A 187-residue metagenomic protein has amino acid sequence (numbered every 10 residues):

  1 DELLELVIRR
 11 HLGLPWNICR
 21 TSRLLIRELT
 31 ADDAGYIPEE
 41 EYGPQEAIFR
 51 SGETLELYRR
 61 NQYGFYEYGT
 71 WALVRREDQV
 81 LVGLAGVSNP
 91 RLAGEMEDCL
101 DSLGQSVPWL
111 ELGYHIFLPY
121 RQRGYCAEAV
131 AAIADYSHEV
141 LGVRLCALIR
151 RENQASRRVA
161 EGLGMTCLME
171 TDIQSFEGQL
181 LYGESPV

Functional and structural regions predicted by a protein language model:
D1-P119, A131-E152, L163-V187: GNAT-family acyltransferases
Q122-A127: Glycine-rich acyl-CoA binding loop
A155-S156: Catalytic nucleophile serine of serine hydrolases, specifically the conserved "nucleophile elbow" pentapeptide
A160: Conserved active-site tyrosine of GNAT-family acetyltransferases
